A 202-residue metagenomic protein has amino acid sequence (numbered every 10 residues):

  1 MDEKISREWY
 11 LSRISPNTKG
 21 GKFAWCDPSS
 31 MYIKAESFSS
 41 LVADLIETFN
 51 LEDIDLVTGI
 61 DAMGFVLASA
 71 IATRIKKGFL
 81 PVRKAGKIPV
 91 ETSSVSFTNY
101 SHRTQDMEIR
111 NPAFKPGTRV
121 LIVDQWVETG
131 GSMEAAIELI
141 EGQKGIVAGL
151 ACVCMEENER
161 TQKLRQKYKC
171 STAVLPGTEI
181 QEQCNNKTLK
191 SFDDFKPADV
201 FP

Functional and structural regions predicted by a protein language model:
M1-I54: Active-site-facing substrate-recognition patch
D2, S6-W9, I137-P202: PRPP-dependent phosphoribosyltransferase catalytic core
S40-Y100: Conserved PRPP/pyrophosphate-binding segment of the phosphoribosyltransferase/PRPP-pathway fold
L51, N111-K115, L164: Solvent-exposed alpha-helices and their adjacent loops that cap or buttress functional pockets in soluble metabolic
D55-L56, R119-L121: Structural motif
K77-V120, K187-T188, D193-F201: Short, glycine/charge-rich flexible loops or terminal/linker lids adjacent to PRPP-binding catalytic cores
V82-S93, A135, E141-G145, T161: Feature captures the catalytic cores and cofactor-binding loops of soluble hydro-lyases/lyases that act on carboxylate
Q125, G130: Conserved G/P- and acidic residue-centered "switch" motifs that form tight phosphate/ATP-binding loops in soluble
